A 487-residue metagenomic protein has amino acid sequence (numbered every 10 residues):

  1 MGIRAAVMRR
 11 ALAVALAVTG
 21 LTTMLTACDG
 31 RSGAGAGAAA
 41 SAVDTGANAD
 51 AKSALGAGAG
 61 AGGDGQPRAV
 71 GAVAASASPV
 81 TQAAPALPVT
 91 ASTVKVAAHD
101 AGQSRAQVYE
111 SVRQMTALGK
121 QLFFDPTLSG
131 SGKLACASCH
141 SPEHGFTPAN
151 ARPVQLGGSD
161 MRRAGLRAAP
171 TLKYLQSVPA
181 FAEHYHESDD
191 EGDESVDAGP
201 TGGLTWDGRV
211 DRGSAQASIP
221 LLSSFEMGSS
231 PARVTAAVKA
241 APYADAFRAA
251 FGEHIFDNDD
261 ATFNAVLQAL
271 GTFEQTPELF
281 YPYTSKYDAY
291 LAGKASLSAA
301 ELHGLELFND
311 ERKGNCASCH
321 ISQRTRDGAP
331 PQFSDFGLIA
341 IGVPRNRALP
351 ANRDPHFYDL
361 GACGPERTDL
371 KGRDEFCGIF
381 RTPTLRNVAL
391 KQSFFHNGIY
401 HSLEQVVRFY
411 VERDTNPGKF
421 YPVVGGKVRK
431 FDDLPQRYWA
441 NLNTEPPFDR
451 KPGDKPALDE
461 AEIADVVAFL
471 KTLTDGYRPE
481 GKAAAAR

Functional and structural regions predicted by a protein language model:
G2, V7-K120, I219, S224 (+7 more regions): Post-cleavage N-terminal segment of exported redox proteins
G65-S214, P282-P422, G481-R487: Short glycine/threonine-rich turn/loop motifs
H184, P242, A246, H356-F357 (+5 more regions): Intrinsically disordered, low-complexity N-terminal regions enriched in serine/proline/glycine with scattered basic
E404-Q405, E412-K455: An amphipathic alpha-helical core segment
